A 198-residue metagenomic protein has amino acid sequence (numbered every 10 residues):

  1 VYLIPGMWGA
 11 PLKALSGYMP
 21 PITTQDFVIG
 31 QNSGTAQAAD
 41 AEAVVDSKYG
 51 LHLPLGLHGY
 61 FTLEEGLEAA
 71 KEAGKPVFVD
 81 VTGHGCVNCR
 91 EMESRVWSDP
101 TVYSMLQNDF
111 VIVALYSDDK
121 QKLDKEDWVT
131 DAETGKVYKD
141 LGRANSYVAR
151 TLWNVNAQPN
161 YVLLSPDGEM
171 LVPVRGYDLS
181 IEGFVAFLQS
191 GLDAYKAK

Functional and structural regions predicted by a protein language model:
V1-V79, G83-K198: Proteins that catalyze or organize thiol-disulfide redox chemistry and the adjacent proteostasis machinery handling
